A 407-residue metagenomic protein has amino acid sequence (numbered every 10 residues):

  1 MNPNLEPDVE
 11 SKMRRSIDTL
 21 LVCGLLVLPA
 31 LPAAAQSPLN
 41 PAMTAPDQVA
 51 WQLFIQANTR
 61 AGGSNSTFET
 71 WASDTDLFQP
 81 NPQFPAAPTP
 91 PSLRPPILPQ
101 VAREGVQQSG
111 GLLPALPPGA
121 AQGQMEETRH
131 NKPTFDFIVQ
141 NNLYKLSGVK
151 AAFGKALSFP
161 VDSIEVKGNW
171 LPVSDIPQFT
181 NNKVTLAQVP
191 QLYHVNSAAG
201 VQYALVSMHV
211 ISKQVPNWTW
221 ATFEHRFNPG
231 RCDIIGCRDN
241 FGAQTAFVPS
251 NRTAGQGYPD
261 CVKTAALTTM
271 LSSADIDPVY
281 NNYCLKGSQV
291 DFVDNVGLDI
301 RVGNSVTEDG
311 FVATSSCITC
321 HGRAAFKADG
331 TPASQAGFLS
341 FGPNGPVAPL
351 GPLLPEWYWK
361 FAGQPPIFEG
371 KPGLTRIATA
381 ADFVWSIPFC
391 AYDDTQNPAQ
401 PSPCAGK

Functional and structural regions predicted by a protein language model:
M1-K12: N-terminal amphipathic/basic-hydrophobic helices that include classical n-h-c signal peptides and signal-anchor
P7, T19, R226-P229: A generic structural micro-environment signature that highlights single residues at secondary-structure boundaries
E10-L21: Bacterial N-terminal signal peptides that target proteins for export
L21-A30: Bacterial N-terminal signal peptides
L31-A35: Sec/Tat signal peptide C-region and signal peptidase I cleavage site
Q36-T319, A324-K407: Conserved small-residue
